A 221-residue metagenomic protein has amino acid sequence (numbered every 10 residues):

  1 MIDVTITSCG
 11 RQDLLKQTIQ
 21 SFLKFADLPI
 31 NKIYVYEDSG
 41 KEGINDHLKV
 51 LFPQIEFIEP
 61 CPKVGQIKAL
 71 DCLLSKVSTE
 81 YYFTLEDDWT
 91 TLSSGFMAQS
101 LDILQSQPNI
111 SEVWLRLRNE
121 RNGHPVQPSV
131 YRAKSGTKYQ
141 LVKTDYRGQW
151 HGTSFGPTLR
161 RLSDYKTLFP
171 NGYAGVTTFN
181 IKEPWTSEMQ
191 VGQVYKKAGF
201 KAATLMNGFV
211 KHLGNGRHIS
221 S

Functional and structural regions predicted by a protein language model:
M1-Q20: N-proximal low-complexity "stem/linker" segments adjacent to membrane-targeting elements
Q17, W150-S221: C-terminal catalytic/acceptor-binding lobe
S21-I30: Short, acidic, metal-binding catalytic loop of nucleotide-sugar glycosyltransferases
E37-N45: A conserved acidic beta->alpha catalytic loop
C61-K68, L74, L92: A short, glycine-/small-residue-rich helix N-cap motif at loop->alpha-helix starts within glycosyltransferase
Y82: Short aromatic/hydrophobic "clamp" motif used to bind/position activated sugar donors
S94-L115: Conserved donor-nucleotide/metal-binding helix-loop-beta segment in metal-dependent transferases, i.e., the alpha-helix
V113-P128: Short beta-strand-to-loop element that shapes/binds the nucleotide-sugar donor at the catalytic cleft/hinge
